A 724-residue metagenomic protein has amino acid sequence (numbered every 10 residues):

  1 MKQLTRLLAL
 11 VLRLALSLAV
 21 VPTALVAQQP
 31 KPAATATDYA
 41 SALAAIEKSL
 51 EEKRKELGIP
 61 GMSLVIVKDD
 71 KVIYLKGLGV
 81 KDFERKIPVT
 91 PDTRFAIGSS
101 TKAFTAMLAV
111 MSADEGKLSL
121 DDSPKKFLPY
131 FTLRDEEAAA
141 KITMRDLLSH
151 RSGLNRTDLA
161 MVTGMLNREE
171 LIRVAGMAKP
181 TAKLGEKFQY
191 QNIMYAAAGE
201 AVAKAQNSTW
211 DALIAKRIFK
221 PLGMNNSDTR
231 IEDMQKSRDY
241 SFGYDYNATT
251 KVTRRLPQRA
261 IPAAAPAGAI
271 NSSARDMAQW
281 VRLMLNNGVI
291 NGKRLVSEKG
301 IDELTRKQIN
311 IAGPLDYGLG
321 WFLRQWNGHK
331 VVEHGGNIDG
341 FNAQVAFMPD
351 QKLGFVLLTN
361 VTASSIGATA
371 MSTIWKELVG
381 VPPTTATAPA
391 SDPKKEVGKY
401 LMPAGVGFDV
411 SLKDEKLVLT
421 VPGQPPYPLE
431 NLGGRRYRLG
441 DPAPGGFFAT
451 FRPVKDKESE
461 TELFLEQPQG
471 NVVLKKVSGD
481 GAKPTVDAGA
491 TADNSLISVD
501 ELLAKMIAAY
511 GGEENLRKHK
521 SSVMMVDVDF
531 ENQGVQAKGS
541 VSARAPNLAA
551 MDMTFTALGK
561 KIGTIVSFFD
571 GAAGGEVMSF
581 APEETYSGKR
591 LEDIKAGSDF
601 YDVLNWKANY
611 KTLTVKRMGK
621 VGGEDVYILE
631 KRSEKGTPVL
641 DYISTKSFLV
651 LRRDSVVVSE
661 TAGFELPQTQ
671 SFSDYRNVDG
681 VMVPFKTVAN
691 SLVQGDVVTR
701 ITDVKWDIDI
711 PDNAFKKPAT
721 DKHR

Functional and structural regions predicted by a protein language model:
K2-L10, L14-V89, F95, M111-S119 (+8 more regions): N-terminal leader/targeting segments and the immediately adjacent pre-domain N-terminus
Q28-L75, L159-V162, A203-K216, R238 (+9 more regions): Catalytic loop of the DD-peptidase/beta-lactamase superfamily, centered on the K-T-G motif and neighboring
A42, I46, M161-K183, S208-N225 (+1 more regions): Short, charged, amphipathic alpha-helices and their helix-cap/turn boundaries
G61, P91, A96-S100, S112-N155 (+5 more regions): Active-site helix/loop module of the DD-peptidase/beta-lactamase fold, centered on the serine-lysine SxxK catalytic
K81-T90, S365-T373, E660-T669: A short, polar/charged loop-to-alpha-helix boundary motif
N207, E501-A504, A508-P582, A608-R617: N-terminal mature ectodomain segment of secretory-pathway/periplasmic proteins
T385-S391, A490-L502, I507-A508, F568-T637 (+4 more regions): Flexible, processing/modification-adjacent segments and terminal tails in exported/periplasmic/extracellular proteins
D441, L558, G622-P718: Gly/Pro-enriched, hydrophobic low-complexity segments that function as extracytoplasmic propeptides/linkers
